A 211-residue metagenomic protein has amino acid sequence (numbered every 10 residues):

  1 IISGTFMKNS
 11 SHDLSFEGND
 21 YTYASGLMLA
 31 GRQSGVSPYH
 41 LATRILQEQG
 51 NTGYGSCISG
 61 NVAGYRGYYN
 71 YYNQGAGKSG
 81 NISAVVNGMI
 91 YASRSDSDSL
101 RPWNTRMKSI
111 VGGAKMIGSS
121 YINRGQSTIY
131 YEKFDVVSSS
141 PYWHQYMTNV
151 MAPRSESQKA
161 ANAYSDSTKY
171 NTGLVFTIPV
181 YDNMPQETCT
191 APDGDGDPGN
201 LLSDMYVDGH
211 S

Functional and structural regions predicted by a protein language model:
I1-A24: N-terminal export signals and maturation junctions of secreted/periplasmic proteins
I1-K8, Q47-N51, K115-I122: Glycine-rich, acidic and aromatic/proline-enriched surface loops and short helix-turn segments that act as binding
E17-S25, G35-Y39, L100-K108: Soluble non-cytosolic domains of exported or imported proteins
M28-G53: Short, functionally critical alpha-helical segments immediately adjacent to catalytic or ligand/cofactor-binding
Q47-E48, N61, Y130-Y131: Flexible domain-boundary/linker segments
Y54-V62: Short, solvent-exposed loop/turn and secondary-structure capping segments
G64-Y206: Non-catalytic cell-wall polysaccharide-engagement segments
